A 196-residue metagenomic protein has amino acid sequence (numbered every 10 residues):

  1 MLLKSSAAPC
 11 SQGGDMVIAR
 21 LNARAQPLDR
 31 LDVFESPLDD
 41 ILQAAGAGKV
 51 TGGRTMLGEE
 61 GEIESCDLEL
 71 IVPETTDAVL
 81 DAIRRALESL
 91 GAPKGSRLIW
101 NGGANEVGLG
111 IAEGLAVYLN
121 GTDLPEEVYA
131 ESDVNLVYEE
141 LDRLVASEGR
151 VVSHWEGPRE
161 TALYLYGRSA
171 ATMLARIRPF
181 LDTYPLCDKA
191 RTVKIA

Functional and structural regions predicted by a protein language model:
M1-D67: Ordered, small/hydrophobic-rich secondary-structure cores
S11-Q26, E59-E69, A112-L124, S153-L165: Short glycine-rich, basic-tinged beta-strand/loop micro-motifs
A25-G53, Y118-V152: Surface-exposed, low-hydrophobicity interaction/linker segments
Q26-V33, T75-A82, V128, A171-A175: Short, conserved charged micro-motifs
F34-L38, V79-L90, V137, L141 (+1 more regions): Short amphipathic alpha-helices in soluble, non-transmembrane regions that often serve as interface/regulatory elements
L42, G46, R85-G95, F180-K189: A common structural junction motif
G46-A78, R150-L174: Short, intrinsically disordered low-complexity segments
R84-E139: Surface-exposed beta-loop interaction hotspot
